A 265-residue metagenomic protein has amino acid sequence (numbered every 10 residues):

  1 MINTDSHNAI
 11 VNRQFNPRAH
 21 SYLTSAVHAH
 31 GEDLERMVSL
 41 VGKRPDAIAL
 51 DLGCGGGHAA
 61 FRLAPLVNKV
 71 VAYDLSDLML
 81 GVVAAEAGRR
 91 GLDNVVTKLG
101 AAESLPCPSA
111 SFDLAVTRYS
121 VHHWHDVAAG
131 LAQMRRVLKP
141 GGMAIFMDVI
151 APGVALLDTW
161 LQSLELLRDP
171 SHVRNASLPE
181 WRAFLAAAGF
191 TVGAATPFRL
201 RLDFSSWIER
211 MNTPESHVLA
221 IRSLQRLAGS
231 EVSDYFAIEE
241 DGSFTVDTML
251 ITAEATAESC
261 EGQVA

Functional and structural regions predicted by a protein language model:
M1-R44, H58-R62, V82, S206-E209: Conserved class I S-adenosyl-L-methionine
L50-L52, G56-S104: Class I SAM-dependent methyltransferase SAM/SAH-binding core
G56, A188, V192-A265: Conserved Class I S-adenosyl-L-methionine
E103-L114: A short acidic, Gly/Pro-enriched loop at the edge of an enzyme's catalytic core that lines a small-molecule cofactor
D113-D126: A short SAM/SAH-binding and catalytic strip from SAM-dependent methyltransferases
A128-P140: A short glycine-rich, Lys/Arg-flanked "PGG" loop and its adjoining helix->strand segment in the class I
M143-L167: Conserved class I S-adenosyl-L-methionine
R174-A188: Short alpha-helix
